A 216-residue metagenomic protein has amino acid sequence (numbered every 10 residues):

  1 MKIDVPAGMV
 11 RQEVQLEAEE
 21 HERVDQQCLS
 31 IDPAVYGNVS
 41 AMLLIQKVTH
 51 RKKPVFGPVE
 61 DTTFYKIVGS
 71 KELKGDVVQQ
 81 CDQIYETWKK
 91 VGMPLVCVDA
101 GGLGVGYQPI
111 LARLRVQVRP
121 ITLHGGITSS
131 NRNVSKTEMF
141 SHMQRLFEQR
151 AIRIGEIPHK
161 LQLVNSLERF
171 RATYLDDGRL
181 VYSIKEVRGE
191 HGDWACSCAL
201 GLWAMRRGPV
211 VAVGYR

Functional and structural regions predicted by a protein language model:
M1-L123, S130, T137, R150-R216: RNase H-like, metal-dependent nuclease domains and their acidic two-metal-ion catalytic environment used
N133-K136, F140-H142, L146: Conserved RecA-like P-loop NTPase helicase motor core
